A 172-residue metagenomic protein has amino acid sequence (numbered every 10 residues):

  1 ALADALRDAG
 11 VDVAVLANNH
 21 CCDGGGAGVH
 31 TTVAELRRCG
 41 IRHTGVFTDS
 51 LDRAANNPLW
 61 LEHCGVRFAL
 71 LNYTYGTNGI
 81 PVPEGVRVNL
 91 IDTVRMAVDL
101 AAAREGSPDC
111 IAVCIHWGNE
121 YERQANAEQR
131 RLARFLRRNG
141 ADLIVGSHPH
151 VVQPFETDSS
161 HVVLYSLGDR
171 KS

Functional and structural regions predicted by a protein language model:
A1-K171: Acidic, metal/ion-coordinating pockets
